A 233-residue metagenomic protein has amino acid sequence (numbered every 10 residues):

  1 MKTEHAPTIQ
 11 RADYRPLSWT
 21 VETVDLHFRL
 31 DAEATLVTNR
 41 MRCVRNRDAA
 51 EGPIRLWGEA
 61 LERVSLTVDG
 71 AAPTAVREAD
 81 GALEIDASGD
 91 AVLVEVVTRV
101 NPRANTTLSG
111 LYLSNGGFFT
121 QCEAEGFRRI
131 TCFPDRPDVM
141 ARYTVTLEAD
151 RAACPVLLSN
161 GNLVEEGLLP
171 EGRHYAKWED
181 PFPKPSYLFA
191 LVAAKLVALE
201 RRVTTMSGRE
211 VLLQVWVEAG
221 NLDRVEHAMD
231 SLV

Functional and structural regions predicted by a protein language model:
M1-L36, Y112-F119, F133, P137: N-terminal, polar/Ser/Thr-rich
S18, V37, V64, E200-V203: Mature, function-bearing regions of proteins
V21-H27, A79-I85, F127-C132, S159-N162: Short structured motifs
F28-A32, M41-R47, T98-P102, A149-R151: Beta-strand elements of well-folded, non-transmembrane domains
T38-L61, T131-D135, A141-D150: Surface-exposed beta-strand/loop patches in extracellular or lumenal glycoproteins
N46-I54, G58-S114, D135, P170-K177: A surface-exposed beta-strand-loop module
P134-V233: Hydrophobic helix-coil surface modules that form long, contiguous segments used for peptide/substrate interaction
